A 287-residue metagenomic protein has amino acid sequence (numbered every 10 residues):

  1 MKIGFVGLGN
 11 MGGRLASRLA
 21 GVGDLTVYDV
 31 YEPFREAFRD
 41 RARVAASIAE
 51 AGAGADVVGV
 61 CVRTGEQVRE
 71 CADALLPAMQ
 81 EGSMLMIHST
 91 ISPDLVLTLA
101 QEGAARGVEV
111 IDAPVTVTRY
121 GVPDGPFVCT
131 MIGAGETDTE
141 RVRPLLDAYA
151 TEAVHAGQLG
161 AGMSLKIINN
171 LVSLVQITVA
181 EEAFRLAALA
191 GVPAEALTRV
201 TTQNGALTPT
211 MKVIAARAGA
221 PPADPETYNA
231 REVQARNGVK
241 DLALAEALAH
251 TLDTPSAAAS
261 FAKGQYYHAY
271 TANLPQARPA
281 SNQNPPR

Functional and structural regions predicted by a protein language model:
M1-C61, S83: NAD(P)+-binding Rossmann beta1-loop-alpha1 motif at the extreme N-terminus of oxidoreductases
L8, V60-C61, H88-S89, M131 (+3 more regions): Glycine- and other small-residue-rich loops at beta-strand/loop junctions that grip anionic moieties
L25, V44, E109-I111, A153 (+2 more regions): Hydrophobic beta-strand scaffold residues
R43-A45, V62, P77, A104-A105 (+3 more regions): Short, hinge-like loop/turn segments at secondary-structure boundaries
I48-E109: Rossmann-fold NAD(P) dinucleotide-binding segment
I91-I168: Rossmann-fold dinucleotide-binding core
G162-A258, K263-P286: Helical "substrate-binding/catalytic lid" subdomain of Rossmann-like NAD(P)-dependent dehydrogenases/reductases
